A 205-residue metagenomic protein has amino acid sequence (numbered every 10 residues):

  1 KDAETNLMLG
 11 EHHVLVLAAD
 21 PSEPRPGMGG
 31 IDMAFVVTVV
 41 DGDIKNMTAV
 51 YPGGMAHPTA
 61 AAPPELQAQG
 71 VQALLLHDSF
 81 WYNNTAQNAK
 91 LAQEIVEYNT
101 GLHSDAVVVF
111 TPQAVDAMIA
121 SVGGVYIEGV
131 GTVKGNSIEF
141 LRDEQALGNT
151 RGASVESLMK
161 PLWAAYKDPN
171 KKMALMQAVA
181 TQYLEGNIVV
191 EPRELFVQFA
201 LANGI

Functional and structural regions predicted by a protein language model:
K1-I205: Non-catalytic, solvent-exposed segments at the cell envelope interface
